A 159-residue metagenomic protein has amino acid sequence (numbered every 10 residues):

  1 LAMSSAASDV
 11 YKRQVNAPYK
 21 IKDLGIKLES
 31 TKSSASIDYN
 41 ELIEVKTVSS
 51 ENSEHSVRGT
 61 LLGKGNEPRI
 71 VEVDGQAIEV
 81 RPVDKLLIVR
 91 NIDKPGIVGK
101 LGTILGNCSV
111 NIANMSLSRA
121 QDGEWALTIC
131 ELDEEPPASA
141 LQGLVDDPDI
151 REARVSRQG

Functional and structural regions predicted by a protein language model:
L1-A7, Y11: Single conserved hydrophobic/aromatic residue that forms the stacking wall/gate of nucleotide- or nucleobase-binding
S5, A17, S36-N107, I112-L117 (+3 more regions): ATP-dependent carboxylate/acyl-activation modules
R13-Q14, G25-S30: Catalytic-core signal marking the mid-to-C-terminal active-site face
K94, E131-P137: Helix N-cap motif at beta-to-alpha junctions
R119-D122: AMP-binding (ANL) adenylation modules
E124-L132: A generic structural motif
P136-D147: Charge-rich, low-aromatic oligomerization/scaffolding segments with amphipathic character
